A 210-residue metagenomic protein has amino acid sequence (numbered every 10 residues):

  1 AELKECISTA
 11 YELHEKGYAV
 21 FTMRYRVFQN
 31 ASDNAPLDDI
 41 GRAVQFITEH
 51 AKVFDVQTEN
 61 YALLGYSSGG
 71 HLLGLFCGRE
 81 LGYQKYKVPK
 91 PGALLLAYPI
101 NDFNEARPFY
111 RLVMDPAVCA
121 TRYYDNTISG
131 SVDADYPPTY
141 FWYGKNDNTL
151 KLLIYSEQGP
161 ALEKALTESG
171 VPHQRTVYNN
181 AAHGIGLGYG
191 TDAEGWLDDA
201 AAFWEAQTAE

Functional and structural regions predicted by a protein language model:
E2-C6, A10, F21-T58, G188-A193: Catalytic nucleophile-loop/oxyanion-hole region of alpha/beta-hydrolase and closely related hydrolase-like folds
A19, R24-F28, I100, N179-A181: Short beta-to-alpha linker loops that shape the active-site pocket of alpha/beta-hydrolase fold enzymes
R42-L112, C119-Y124, I128: Primarily recognizes the serine-hydrolase "nucleophile elbow" in alpha/beta-hydrolase and SGNH/GDSL folds
F103, N146-E157: Acidic catalytic loop of the alpha/beta-hydrolase fold
I128-Y136: Conserved serine/cysteine hydrolase catalytic core
D135, Y140-Y143, D147: Short beta-strand/loop motif that positions the catalytic acidic residue of the alpha/beta-hydrolase fold
K145-N148, N180-A182: Acidic beta-to-alpha connecting loop that harbors the catalytic carboxylate
P160-E163, T167-E210: C-terminal catalytic histidine-bearing segment of alpha/beta-hydrolase fold enzymes
